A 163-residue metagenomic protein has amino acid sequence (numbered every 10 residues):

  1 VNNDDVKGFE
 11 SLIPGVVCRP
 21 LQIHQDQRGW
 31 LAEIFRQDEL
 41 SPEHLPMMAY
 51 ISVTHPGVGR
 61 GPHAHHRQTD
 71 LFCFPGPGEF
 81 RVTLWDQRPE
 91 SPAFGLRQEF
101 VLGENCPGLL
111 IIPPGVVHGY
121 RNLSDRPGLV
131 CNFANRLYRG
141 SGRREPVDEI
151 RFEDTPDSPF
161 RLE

Functional and structural regions predicted by a protein language model:
V1-N105, L123-E163: Non-catalytic, conserved peripheral segments adjacent to functional cores
N105-I111, V116-S124: Beta-rich strand-turn-strand
